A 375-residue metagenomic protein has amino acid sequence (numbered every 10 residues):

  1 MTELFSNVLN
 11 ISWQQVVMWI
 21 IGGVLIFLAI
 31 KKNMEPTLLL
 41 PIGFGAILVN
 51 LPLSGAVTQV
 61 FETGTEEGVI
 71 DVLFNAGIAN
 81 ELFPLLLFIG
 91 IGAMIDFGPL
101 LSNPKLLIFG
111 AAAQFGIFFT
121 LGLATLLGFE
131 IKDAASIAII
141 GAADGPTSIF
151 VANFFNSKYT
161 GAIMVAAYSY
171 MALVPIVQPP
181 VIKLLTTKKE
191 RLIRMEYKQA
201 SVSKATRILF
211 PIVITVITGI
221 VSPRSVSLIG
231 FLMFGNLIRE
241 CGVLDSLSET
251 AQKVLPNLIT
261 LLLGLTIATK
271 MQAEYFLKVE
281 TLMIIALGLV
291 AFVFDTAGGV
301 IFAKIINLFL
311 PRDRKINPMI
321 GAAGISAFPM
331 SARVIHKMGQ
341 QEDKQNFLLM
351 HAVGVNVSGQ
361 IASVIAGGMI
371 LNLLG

Functional and structural regions predicted by a protein language model:
M1-N10, V16, T63-E66, P180-L209 (+2 more regions): Intrinsically disordered, low-complexity non-transmembrane regions of multi-pass membrane transporters
M1-T65: N-terminal alpha-helical transmembrane segments of multi-pass membrane transport and channel/translocase proteins
K31-L39, T58, V72-F74, I95-F109 (+4 more regions): Interfacial helix-loop-helix linkers and transmembrane-helix boundary segments in multi-pass membrane proteins
N75-N80, I89-M94, F109-F119, L123 (+3 more regions): Alpha-helical membrane segments and immediately flanking helix-loop junctions that form or couple to the substrate/ion
L100-L121, A273-V300, A352-N356: Entry/N-cap segments of selected transmembrane alpha helices and their immediately preceding amphipathic helices
K158-I176, I285-D295, I320-A323: Alpha-helical transmembrane segments
S169-V243: Membrane-embedded hairpin module used as a gating/binding unit in multi-pass transport and secretion proteins
I214-A303: Transmembrane helical segments that form the transport core of multi-pass membrane transport proteins
